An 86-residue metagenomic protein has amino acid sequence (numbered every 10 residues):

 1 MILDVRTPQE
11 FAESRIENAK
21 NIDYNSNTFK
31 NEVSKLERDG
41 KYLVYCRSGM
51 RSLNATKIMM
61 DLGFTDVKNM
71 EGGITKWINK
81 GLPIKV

Functional and structural regions predicted by a protein language model:
M1-R6: Short hydrophobic beta-strand that contains or immediately precedes a catalytic carboxylate
P8-K41, R47-V86: Rhodanese-like catalytic fold shared by cysteine-dependent sulfurtransferases and DSP/PTP-type phosphatases
